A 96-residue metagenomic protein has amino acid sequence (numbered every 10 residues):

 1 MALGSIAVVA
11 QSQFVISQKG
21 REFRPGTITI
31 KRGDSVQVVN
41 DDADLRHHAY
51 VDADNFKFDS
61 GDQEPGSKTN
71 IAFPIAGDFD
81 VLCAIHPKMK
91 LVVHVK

Functional and structural regions predicted by a protein language model:
A2-K96: Extracytoplasmic copper-binding redox domains, predominantly the cupredoxin/blue-copper superfamily
